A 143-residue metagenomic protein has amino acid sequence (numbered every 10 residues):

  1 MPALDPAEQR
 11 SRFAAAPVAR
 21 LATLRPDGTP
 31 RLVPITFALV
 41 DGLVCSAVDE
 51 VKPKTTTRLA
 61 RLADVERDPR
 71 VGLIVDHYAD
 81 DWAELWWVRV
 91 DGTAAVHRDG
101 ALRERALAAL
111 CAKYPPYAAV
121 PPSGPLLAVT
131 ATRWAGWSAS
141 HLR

Functional and structural regions predicted by a protein language model:
M1-L4, Y78-R143: Charged, gly/pro-rich active-site loop segments
M1-R20: Short, basic/aromatic recognition patches
P17-K54, L73-D76, W86: Short beta-strand segments
P17-V18, R70, P115, W134: Generic structural signal for secondary-structure transition and capping sites
R58: Structured soluble/peripheral alpha/beta segments that form catalytic or ligand/cofactor-binding pockets
P69-V71, P125: A short pocket-lining beta-strand/turn micro-motif at the edge of beta-sheets
